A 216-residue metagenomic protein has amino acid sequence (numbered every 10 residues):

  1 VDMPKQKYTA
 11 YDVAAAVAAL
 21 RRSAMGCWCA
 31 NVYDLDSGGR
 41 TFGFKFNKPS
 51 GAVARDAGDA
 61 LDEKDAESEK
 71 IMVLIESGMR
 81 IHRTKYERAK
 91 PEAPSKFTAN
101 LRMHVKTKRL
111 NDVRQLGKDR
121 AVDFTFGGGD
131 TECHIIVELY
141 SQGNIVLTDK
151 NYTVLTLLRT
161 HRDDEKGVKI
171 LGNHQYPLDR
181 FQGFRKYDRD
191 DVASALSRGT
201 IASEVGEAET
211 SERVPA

Functional and structural regions predicted by a protein language model:
V1, D36, V214-A216: Intrinsic structural disorder
D2-N31: Extreme N-terminus nucleophile/cap motif
K7-V13, L20, S50-A216: Phosphate/anion-contacting hairpin/loop surfaces
W28-K48: DNA polymerase processivity clamps
